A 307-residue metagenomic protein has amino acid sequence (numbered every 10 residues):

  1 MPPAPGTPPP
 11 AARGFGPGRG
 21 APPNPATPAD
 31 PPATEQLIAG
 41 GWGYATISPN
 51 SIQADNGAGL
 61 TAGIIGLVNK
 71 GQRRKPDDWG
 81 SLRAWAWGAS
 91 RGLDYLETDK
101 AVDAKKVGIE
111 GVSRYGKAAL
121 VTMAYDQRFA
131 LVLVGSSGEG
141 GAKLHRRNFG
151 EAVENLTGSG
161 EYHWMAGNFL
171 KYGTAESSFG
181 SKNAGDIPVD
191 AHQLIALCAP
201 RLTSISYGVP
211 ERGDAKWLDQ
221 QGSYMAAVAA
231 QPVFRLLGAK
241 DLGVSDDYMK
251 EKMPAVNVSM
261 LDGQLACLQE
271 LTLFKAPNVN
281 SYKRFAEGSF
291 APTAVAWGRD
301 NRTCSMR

Functional and structural regions predicted by a protein language model:
M1, A21, S90-D186: Primarily recognizes the serine-hydrolase "nucleophile elbow" in alpha/beta-hydrolase and SGNH/GDSL folds
M1-A29, Q127, W164-T174, K182 (+2 more regions): Alpha/beta-hydrolase-fold serine-hydrolase catalytic core, especially in secreted/extracellular enzymes
M1-T98, G138-N148: Cap/lid segment of the alpha/beta-hydrolase catalytic domain
L37-G40, V102, S113-R114, Y125 (+2 more regions): Extracellular/periplasmic catalytic domains that process cell-envelope and extracellular macromolecules
I47, E110-V112, V132-S137, S206-G208 (+1 more regions): Generic beta-strand/beta-sheet core signal
P49, D55-L60, V121-T122, V134-G135 (+4 more regions): Short, solvent-exposed loop/turn and secondary-structure capping segments
P76-A84, I109-E110, L120, S178-V189 (+1 more regions): Alpha-helix capping and helix-loop boundary segments enriched in small/acidic/polar residues
